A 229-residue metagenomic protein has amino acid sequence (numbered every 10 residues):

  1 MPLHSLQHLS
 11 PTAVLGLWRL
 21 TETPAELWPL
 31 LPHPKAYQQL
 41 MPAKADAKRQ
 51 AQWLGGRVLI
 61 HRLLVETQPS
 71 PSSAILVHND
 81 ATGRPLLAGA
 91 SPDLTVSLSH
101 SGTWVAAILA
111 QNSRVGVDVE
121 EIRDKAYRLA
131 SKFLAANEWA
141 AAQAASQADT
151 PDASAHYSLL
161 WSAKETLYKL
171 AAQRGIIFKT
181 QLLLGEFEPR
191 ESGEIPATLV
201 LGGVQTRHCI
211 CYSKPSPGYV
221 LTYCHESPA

Functional and structural regions predicted by a protein language model:
M1-A229: Core catalytic alpha/beta fold that binds nucleotide/phospho-ligands
